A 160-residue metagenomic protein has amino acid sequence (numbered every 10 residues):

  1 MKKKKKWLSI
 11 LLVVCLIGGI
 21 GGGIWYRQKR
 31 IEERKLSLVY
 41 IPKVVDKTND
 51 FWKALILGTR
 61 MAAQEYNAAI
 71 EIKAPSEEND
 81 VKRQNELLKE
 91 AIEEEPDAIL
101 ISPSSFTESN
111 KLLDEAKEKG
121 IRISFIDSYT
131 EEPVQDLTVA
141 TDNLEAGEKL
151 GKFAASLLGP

Functional and structural regions predicted by a protein language model:
S9-G23: Hydrophobic membrane-insertion alpha-helices, especially the h-region of bacterial N-terminal signal peptides
W25-L55, E65, I72, D136-L137: Short beta-strand segments enriched in small/hydrophobic residues
N49-R60, V81, N85, N110 (+2 more regions): Short, surface-exposed alpha-helical segments at coil->helix boundaries
E71-E93: Structural motif
I72-S76, S102, D127: Residue-level recognition of beta-strand->loop/alpha-helix junctions
I92-P103, R122-I126: Periplasmic-binding protein-like
F106-E145: Flexible loop/hinge segments that line or gate small-molecule binding clefts
V139-P160: Hydrophobic alpha-helical segments within soluble ligand-binding/sensing domains
